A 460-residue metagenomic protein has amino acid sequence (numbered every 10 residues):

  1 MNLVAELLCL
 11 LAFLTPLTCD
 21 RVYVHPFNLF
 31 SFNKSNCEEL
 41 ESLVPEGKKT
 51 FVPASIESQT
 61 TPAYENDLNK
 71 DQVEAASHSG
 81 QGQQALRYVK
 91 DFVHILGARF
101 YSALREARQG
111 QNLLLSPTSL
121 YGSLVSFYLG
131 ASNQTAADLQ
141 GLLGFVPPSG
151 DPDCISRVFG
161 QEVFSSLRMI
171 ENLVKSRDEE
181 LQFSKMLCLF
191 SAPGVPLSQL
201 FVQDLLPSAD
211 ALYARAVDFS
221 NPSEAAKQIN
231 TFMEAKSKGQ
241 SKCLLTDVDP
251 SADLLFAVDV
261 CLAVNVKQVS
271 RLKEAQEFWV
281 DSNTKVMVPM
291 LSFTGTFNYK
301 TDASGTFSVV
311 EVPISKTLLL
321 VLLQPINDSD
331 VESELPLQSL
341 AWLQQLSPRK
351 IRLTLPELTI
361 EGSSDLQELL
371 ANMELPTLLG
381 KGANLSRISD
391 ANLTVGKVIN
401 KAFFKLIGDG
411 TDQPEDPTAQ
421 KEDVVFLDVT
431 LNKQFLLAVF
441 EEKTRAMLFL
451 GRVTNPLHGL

Functional and structural regions predicted by a protein language model:
N2-D218, D412: Detector for small/aliphatic-rich hydrophobic stretches
N33-C37, V331-E334, D416-P417: Extracellular, intrinsically disordered low-complexity regions of secreted proteins
G47-T60, Y64, G110-Q111, V146-I326 (+1 more regions): Non-catalytic, conformational "gating/processing" segments within enzyme and secreted inhibitor domains
S123, F404, R445: Terminal peptide-recognition signature
Q134-G144, D330-S333, P456-G459: Extended intrinsically disordered, low-complexity coil regions enriched in Ser, Thr, Gly, Ala and often Pro
F256, S308-L323, E422-L460: Extended hydrophobic
N327-L346: Internal alpha/beta scaffold segment
S329-D330, G362, D412-Q413, A446-M447 (+1 more regions): Flexible loop/turn segments at secondary-structure boundaries
